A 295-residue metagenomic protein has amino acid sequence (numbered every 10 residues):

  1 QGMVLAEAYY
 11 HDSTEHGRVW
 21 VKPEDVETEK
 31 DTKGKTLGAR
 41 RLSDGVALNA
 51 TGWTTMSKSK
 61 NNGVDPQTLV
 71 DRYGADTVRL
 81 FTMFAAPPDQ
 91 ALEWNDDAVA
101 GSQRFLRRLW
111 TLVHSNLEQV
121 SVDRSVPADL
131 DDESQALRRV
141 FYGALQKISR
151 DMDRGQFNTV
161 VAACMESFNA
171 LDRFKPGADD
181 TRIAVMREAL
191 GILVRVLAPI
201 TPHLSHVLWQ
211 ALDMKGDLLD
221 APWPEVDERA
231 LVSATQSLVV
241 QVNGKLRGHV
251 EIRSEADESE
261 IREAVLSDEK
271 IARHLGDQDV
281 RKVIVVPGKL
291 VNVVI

Functional and structural regions predicted by a protein language model:
Q1-A184: Long, charged, mostly alpha-helical binding arms that flank functional sites
D31, M56, N61-N62, L92-D96 (+2 more regions): Basic, alpha-helical terminal appendages of large translation-related enzymes
